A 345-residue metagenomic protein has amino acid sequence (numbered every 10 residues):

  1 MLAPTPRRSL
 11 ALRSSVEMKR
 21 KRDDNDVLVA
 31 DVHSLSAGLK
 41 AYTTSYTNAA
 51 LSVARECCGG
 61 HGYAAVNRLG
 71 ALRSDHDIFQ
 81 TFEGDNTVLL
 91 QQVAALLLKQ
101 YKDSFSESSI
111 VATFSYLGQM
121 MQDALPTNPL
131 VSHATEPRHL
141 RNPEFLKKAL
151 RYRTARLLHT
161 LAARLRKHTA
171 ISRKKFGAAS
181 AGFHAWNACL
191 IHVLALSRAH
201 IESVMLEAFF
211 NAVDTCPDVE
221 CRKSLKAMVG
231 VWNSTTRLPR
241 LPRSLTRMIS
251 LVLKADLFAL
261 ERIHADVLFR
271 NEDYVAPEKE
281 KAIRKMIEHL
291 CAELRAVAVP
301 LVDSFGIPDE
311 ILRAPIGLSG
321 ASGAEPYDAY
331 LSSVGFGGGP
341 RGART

Functional and structural regions predicted by a protein language model:
M1-T345: Flavin-dependent oxidoreductase catalytic core characteristic of acyl-CoA dehydrogenase/oxidase-like enzymes
